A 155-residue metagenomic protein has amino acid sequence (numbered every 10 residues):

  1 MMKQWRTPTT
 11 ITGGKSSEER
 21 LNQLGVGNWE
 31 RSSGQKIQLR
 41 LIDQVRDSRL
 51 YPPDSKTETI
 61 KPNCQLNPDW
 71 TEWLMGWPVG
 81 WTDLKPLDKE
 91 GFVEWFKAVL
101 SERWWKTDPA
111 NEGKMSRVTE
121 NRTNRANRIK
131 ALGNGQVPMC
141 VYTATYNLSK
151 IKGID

Functional and structural regions predicted by a protein language model:
M1-D155: S-adenosyl-L-methionine
